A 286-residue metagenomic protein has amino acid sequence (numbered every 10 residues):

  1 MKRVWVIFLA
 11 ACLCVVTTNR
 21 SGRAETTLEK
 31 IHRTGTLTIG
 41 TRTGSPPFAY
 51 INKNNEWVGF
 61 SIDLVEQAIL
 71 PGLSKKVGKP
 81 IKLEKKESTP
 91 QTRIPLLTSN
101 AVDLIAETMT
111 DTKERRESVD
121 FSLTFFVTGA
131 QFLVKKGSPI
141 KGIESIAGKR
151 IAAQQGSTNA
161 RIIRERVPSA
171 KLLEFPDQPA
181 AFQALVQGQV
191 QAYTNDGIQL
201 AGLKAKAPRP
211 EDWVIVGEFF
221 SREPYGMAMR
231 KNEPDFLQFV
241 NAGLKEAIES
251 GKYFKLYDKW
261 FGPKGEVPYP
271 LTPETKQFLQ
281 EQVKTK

Functional and structural regions predicted by a protein language model:
A24-I105: Extracytoplasmic small-molecule ligand-binding "clamshell" domains of the periplasmic binding protein/Venus flytrap
T36-T43, V58, I143-G156, K171: Short loop->beta-strand "edge-of-pocket" segments that line small-molecule binding or catalytic clefts across diverse
T41-S45, K86-Q91, N100-T112, K136 (+4 more regions): Beta->alpha turn/N-cap motifs
T43, F126-V134, G197, A201-L244 (+1 more regions): Periplasmic-binding protein-like
I62-P71, E144, K149-R150, Q155-S157 (+2 more regions): Extended ligand-binding regions for polar small-molecule ligands
E66, G78-S145, V283: Acidic, polar ligand-binding/catalytic clefts
K75-T89, A153, A170-Q178, A184 (+1 more regions): Short beta-strand-to-loop elements that line the ligand-binding cleft of bilobed periplasmic-binding protein-like
T92, A106-E117, I162-E165, P179 (+1 more regions): A ligand-binding cleft/hinge motif common to bilobed small-molecule-binding domains
